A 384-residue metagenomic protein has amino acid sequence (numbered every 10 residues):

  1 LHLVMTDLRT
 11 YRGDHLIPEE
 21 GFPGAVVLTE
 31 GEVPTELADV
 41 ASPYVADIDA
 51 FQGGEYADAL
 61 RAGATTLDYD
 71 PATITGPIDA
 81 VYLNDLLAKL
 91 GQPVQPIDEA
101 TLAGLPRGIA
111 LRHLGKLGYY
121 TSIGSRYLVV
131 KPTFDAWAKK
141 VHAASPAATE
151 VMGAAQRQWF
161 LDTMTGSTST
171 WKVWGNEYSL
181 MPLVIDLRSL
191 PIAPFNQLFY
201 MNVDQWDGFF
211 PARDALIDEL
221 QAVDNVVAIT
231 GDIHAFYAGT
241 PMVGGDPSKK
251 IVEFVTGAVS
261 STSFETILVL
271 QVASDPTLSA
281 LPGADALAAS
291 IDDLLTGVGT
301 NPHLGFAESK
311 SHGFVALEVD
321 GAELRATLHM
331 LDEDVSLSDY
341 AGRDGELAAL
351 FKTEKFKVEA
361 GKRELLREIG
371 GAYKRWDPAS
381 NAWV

Functional and structural regions predicted by a protein language model:
L1-V384: Long, structured stretches of catalytic cores involved in phosphate-ester chemistry, encompassing
